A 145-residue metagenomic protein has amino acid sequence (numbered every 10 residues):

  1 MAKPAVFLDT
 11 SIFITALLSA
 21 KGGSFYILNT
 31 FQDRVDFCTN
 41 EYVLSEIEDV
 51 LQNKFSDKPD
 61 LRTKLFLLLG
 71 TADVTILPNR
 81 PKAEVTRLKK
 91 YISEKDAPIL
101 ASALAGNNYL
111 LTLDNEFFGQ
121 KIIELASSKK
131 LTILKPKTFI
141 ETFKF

Functional and structural regions predicted by a protein language model:
K3-A5: Extreme N-terminal starter segment of soluble prokaryotic enzymes
L8, L18-A20, S24-K54: PIN/NYN-family metal-dependent endoribonuclease catalytic core
D9-T10, N40, L113-D114, K135: A secondary-structure boundary/capping signal
I12-F13, V43, I99, E116-F118 (+1 more regions): Alpha-helix capping/helix-boundary segments
L44-E48, Q52-T71, T132-K135, F139-F145: Extended, non-globular alpha-helical segments
G70-A72, G106, S127-K129: Short, structured coil segments at secondary-structure junctions
V74-L113, K121-I122: Active-site neighborhoods of divalent-metal-dependent phosphate/nucleic-acid chemistry enzymes
Y109, N115-F145: Acidic, PIN/NYN-like endoribonuclease modules and their adjacent C-terminal/linker elements
